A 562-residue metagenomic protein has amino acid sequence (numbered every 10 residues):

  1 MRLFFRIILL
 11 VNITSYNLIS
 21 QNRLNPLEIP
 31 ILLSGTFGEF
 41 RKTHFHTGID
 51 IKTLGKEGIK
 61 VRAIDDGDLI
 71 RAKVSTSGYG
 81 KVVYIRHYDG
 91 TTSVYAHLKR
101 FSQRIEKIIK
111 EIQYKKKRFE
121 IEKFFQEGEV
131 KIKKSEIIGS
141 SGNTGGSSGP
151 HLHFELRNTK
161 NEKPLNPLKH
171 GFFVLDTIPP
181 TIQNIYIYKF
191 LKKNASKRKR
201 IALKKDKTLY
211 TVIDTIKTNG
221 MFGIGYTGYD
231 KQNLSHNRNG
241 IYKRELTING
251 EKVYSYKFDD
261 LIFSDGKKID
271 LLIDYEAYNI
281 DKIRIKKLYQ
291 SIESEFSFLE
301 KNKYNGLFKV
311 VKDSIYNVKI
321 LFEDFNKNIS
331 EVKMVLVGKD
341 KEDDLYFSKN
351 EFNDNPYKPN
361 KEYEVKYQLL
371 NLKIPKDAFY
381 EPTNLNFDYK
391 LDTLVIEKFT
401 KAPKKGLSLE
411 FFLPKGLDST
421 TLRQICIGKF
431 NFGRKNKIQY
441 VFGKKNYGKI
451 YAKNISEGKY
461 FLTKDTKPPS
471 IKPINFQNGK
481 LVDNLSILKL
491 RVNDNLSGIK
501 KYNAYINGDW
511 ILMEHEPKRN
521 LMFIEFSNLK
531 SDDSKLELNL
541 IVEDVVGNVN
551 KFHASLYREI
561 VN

Functional and structural regions predicted by a protein language model:
M1-P26: Bacterial Sec-dependent N-terminal signal peptides
L18-T92, K99-F101, F119-G128, K133-H151 (+1 more regions): Surface-exposed, glycine-biased beta-strand/turn segments
Q103, L175, Y188-E342, N495-N562: Long, low-complexity serine/threonine/glycine- and acidic-rich segments characteristic of extracellular
P179-N184, P468-N475: Proline-enriched interdomain boundary motifs that mark the N-terminal boundary and often initiate the first structured
D214-N219, N478-N484: Short, solvent-exposed loop/linker segments at the N-terminal edge of repeated beta-sheet extracellular domains
G225-Y229, E410-P414, I487-N495: Short edge beta-strand/loop segments characteristic of extracellular beta-sandwich folds
D343-N360, E381-C426, F476-N478: Proteolytic processing hotspots in large secreted/extracellular or virion-associated proteins and select intracellular
T400-E457, K501-N503, D509-L512: Proteolytic-maturation and junctional protease-sensitive modules
